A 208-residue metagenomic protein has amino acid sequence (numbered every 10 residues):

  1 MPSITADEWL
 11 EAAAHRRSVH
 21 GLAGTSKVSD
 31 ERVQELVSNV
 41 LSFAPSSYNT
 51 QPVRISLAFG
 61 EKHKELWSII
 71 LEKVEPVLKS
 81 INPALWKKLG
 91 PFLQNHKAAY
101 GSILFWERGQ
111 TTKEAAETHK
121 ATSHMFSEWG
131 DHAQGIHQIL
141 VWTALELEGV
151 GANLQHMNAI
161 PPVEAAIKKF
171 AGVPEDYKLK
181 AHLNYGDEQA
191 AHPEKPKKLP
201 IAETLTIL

Functional and structural regions predicted by a protein language model:
M1-G101, T204-L208: N-terminal amphipathic, basic helical "cap/leader" segment at the start of enzyme domains
V40-L41, G109, H119-I167: Small-aliphatic-rich amphipathic alpha-helix that forms the alpha element of a beta-alpha
I69-K73, A115-K120: Short, flexible, mixed-charge acidic loops at enzyme active sites
E75-N82, K169-K195: A glycine-rich helix N-cap at a beta->alpha junction
G101-W106, L183: Active-site-flanking beta-strand signature of metal-NTP-handling nucleotidyl enzymes and homologous cyclase-like
L104-A116: A structural motif
E114-T118, A165-A166, E194-K195: A short secondary-structure junction signal
E194-L208: Phosphate/diphosphate-binding glycine-rich loops and adjacent basic-rich segments that engage nucleotide
